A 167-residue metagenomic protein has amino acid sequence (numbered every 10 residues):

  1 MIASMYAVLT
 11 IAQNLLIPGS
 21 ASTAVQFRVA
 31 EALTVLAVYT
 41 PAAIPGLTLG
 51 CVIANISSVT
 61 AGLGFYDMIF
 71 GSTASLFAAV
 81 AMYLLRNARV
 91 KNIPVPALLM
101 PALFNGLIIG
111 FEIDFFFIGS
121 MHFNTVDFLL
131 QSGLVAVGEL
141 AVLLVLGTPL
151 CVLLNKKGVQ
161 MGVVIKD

Functional and structural regions predicted by a protein language model:
M1-A3, P45-G46, F116-G119: Short, functional N-terminal and low-complexity linear motifs
M1-A42: Hydrophobic transmembrane alpha-helices
Y6, L47-N55: Small-polar-interrupted transmembrane alpha-helices in polytopic inner-membrane proteins
N14-T23, V52-T73, F77-D167: Membrane-embedded alpha-helical hairpins and interfacial helices in multi-pass inner-membrane proteins
F27-E31, L47, G106-L107: A generic alpha-helix surface/boundary motif
L36-T48, R86-V95: Membrane-helix interface "capping/anchor" motifs
